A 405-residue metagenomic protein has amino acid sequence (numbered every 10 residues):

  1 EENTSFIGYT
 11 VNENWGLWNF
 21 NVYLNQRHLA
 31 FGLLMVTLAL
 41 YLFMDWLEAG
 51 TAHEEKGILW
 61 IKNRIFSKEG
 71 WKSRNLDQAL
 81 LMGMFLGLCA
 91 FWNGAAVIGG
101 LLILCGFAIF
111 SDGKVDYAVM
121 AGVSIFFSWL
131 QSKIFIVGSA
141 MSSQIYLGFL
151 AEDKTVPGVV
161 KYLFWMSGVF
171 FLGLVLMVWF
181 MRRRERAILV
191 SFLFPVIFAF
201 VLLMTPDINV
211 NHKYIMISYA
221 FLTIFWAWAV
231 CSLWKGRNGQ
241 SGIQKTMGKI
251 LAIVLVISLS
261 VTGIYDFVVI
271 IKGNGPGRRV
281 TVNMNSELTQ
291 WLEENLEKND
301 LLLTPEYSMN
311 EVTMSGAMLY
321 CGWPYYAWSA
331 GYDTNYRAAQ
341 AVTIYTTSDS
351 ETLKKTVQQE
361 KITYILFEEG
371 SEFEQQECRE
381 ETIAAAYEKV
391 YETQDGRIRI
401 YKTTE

Functional and structural regions predicted by a protein language model:
E1-W46, G50, I58-W60: Conserved catalytic motifs of ABC-family nucleotide-binding domains
E13-R27, Q131-M166, I197-L222, N274-R278: Membrane-helix boundary/interfacial segments in multi-pass membrane proteins
F20-Y23, R64-G70, Q78-N93, C105: Membrane-interface alpha helices of multi-pass inner-membrane proteins
L29, I98-L101, I208-K235: Hydrophobic/aromatic-rich transmembrane helices and adjacent perimembrane loops
L38-A49, G99-I109, V123, W165-R186 (+1 more regions): Hydrophobic, aromatic-rich transmembrane alpha-helices and their immediate juxtamembrane boundary segments
A49-D77, S111-V119, L174-L193, G236-K249: Membrane-interface helix-loop-helix junctions at transmembrane boundaries of multi-pass membrane enzymes, predominantly
M84, D112-F135, F170, L189 (+1 more regions): Hydrophobic alpha-helical membrane-interfacial segments at the cytosolic entry of transmembrane helices
N238-E405: Extracytoplasmic
